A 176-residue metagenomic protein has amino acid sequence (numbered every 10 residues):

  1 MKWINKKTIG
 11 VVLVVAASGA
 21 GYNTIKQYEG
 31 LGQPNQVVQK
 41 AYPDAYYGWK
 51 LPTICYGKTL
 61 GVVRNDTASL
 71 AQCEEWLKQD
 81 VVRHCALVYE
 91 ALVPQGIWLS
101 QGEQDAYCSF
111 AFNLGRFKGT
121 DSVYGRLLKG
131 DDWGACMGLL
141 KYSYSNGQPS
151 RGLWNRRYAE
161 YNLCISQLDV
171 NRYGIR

Functional and structural regions predicted by a protein language model:
M1-V12, A16-P43, V62, T67 (+3 more regions): Long, amphipathic alpha-helical surface segments
G21, K50, E103: Residues that flank catalytic or metal-binding motifs in active/ligand-binding sites
Y28-E29, Y56-K58, F110-F112: Active-site-proximal beta-strand/loop segments in catalytic clefts of secreted hydrolases
A45-G48, L99-G102, K129: Extracellular/periplasmic catalytic domains that process cell-envelope and extracellular macromolecules
K50-L60: Early exported N-terminus immediately downstream of N-terminal targeting peptides
T53-C55, A106-S109, G134-G138: Structural recognition of the beta-strand scaffold that forms the well-ordered cores of secreted hydrolase catalytic
T53-C55, N113, L128: Short glycine/serine/threonine-biased micro-segments
R83-T120: Active-site nucleophile-His-acid catalytic modules used for acyl/amide transfer and hydrolysis across diverse enzymes
